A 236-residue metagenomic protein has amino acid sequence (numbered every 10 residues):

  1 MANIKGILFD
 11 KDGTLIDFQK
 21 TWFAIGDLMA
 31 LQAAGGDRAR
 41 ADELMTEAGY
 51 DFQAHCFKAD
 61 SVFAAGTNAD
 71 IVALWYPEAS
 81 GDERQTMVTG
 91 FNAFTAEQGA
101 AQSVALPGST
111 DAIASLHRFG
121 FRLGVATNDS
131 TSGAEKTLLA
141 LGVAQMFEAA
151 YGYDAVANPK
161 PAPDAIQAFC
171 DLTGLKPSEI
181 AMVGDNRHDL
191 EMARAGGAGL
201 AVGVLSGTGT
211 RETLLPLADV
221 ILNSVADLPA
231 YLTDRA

Functional and structural regions predicted by a protein language model:
M1-I7, K20, G35, A114-R118 (+2 more regions): Asp-based, Mg2+/Mn2+-dependent phosphohydrolase catalytic module
N3-T110, A114-F119: N-terminal helical cap/lid subdomain that shapes the substrate entry/recognition surface in HAD-like hydrolases
T14, T127-D129: Conserved phosphate-coupling serine/threonine residues in phosphotransfer and NTP-handling enzymes
A105, A126, N158: Residue-level marker of regulatory loop/turn positions in helix-turn-helix DNA-binding domains and in histidine
